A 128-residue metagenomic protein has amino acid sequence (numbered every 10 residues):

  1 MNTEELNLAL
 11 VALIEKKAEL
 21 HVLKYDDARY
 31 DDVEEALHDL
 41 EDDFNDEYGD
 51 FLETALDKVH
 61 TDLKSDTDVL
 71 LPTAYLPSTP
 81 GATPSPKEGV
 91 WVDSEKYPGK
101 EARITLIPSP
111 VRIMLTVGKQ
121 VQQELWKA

Functional and structural regions predicted by a protein language model:
M1-L10: Short, charge/polar-rich alpha-helical segments
A9-L23, L40, E47: Non-transmembrane amphipathic alpha-helical segments
Y30-D39: Short, charged, amphipathic alpha-helical segments
H38-D57: Amphipathic alpha-helical coiled-coil segments
L56-D68: Charged, helix-prone or intrinsically disordered regulatory segments positioned adjacent to compact structured domains
D68-A128: Amphipathic alpha-helical binding modules
